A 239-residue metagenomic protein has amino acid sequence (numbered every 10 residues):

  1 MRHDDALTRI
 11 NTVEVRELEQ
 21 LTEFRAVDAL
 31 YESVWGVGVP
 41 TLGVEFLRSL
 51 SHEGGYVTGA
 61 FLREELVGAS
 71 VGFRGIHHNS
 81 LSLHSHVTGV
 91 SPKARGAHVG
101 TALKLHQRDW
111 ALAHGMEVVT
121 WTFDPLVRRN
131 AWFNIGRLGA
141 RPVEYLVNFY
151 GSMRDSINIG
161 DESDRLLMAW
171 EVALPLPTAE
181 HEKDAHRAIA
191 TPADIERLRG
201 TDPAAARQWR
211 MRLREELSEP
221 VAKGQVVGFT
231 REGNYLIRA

Functional and structural regions predicted by a protein language model:
M1-L21, E180-D184: Conserved N-terminal entry element of GNAT/NAT acetyltransferase domains
N11-S91, G228-T230: A conserved beta-strand-loop-helix scaffold within acyl/acetyltransferase catalytic domains
L81-P92, R187-D194, L198-T201: Conserved acetyl-CoA binding element of GNAT-fold acetyltransferases
A94, H98-H106: Conserved acetyl-CoA pyrophosphate-binding loop and the N-cap/start of the following alpha-helix in GNAT-like
A111-D124: Conserved GNAT acetyl-CoA-binding A-motif
T122, W132, G139-N158: Conserved catalytic-core motifs of GNAT/GCN5-like acyltransferases
V147-A188: Amphipathic alpha-helical blocks and their helix-capping loop/short-beta junctions
D202-A222: A conserved acidic, glycine/proline-rich C-terminal tail/linker
